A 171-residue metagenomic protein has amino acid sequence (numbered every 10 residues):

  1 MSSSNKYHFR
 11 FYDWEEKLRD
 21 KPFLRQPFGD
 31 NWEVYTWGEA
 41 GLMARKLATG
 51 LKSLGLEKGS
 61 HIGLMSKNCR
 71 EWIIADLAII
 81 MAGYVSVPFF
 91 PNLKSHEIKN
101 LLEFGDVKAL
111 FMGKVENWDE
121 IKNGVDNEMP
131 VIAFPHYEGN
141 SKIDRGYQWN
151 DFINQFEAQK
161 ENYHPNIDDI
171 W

Functional and structural regions predicted by a protein language model:
M1-K6: Flexible, non-catalytic linker and terminal segments flanking ANL/adenylate-forming cores
F11-Y35, I170: AMP-dependent adenylate-forming
L24-C69, I73, L77, K94-K99 (+1 more regions): Conserved AMP-binding/adenylate-forming core of the ANL superfamily
R25-P27, K108, G113, F134-P135: Conserved residues at the C-terminal ends of beta-strands
G83: Structured binding elements
P91-N123, Q155: Conserved ATP-dependent adenylate/AMP-binding module captured primarily in the ANL superfamily
E116-W171: ANL superfamily adenylate-forming
